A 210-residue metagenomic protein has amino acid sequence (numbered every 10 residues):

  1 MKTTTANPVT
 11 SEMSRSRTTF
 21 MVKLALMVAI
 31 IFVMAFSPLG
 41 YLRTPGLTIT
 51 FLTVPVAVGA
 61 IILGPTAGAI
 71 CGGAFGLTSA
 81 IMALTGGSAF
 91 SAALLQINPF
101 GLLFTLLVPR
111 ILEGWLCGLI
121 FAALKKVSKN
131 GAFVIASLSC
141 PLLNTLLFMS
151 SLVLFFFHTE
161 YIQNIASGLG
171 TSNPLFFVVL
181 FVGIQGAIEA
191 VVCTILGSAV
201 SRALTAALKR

Functional and structural regions predicted by a protein language model:
M1-R210: Loop-helix junctions at membrane interfaces
